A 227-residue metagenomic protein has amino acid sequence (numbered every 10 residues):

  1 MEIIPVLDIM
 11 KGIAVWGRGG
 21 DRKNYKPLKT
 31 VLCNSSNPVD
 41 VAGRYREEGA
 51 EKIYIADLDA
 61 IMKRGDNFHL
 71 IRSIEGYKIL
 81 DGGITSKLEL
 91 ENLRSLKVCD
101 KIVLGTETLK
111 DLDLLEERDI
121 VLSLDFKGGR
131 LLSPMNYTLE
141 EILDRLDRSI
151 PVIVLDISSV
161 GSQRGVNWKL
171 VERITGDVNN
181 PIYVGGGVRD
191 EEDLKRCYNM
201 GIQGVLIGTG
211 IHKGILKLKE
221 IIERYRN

Functional and structural regions predicted by a protein language model:
E2-M10, I53-I55, K78-G82, D100-L104 (+4 more regions): Hydrophobic faces of well-ordered beta-strands that scaffold small-molecule active sites in alpha/beta enzyme cores
L7, K63-S86, L115-D125, Q163-E191 (+1 more regions): Alpha-helix-loop-beta-strand connector modules within alpha/beta enzyme cores
I9-G12, W16-K29, L88-G161: Conserved anion-binding
D21-G43: Short catalytic helix/loop segments, enriched in acidic residues and glycine and frequently bearing histidine
P38-L96, W168: N-terminal active-site wall of soluble small-molecule enzyme domains
V39-G43, K52, D57-R64, L146 (+4 more regions): Internal alpha/beta core interface subdomains
G49, E75-K78, R94-V103, E116-V121 (+4 more regions): Glycine-enriched alpha-helix->loop->beta-strand junction motifs that scaffold or abut catalytic
A60, T85-L114, D156-G161, G186-R189 (+1 more regions): Glycine-rich phosphate-binding active-site loops on the catalytic face of alpha/beta enzymes
